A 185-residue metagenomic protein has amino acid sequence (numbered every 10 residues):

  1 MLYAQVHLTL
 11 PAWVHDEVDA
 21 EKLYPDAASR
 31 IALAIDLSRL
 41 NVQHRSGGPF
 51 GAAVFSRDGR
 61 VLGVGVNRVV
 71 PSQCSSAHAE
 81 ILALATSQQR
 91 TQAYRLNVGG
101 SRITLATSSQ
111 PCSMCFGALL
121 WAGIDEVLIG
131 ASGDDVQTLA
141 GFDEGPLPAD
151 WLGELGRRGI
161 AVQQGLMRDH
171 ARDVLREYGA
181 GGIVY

Functional and structural regions predicted by a protein language model:
M1-V6: Intrinsically disordered, low-complexity N-proximal targeting/linker segments that flank membranes
H7-E21: Short, contiguous pre-domain boundary segments
D19-S46: Short, basic/aromatic recognition patches
A34, G51, A83: Conserved hydrophobic/aromatic pocket- or pore-lining residues that grip, position, or stack substrates in active sites
N41, R90, R158, E177-G181: Change "in soluble alpha/beta enzymes" to "in soluble alpha/beta proteins
F50-G59: Short beta-strand scaffold segments in enzyme catalytic cores
V64-D173: Zn2+-dependent cytidine deaminase-like catalytic core
A171-Y185: Thiol/selenol-based redox catalytic cores and closely related redox-interacting motifs
